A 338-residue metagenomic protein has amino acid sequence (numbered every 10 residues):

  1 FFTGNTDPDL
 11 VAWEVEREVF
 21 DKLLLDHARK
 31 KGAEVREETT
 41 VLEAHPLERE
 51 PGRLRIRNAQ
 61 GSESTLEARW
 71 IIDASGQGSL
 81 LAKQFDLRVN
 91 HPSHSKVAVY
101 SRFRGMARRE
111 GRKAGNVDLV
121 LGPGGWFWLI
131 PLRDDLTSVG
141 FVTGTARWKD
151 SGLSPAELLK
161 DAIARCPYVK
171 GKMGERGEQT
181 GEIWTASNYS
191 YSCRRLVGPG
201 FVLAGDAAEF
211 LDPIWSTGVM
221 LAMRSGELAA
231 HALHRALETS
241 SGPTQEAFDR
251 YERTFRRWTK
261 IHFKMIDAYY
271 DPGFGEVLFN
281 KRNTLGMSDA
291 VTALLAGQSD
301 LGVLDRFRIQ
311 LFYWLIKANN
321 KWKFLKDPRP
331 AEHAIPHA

Functional and structural regions predicted by a protein language model:
F1-E43: Conserved N-terminal/central alpha/beta ligand/cofactor-binding core
W13, W70, Y100, W126-L129 (+4 more regions): Tryptophan-centric aromatic hotspots in well-structured domains and transmembrane helices
K22, A74-S75, A207, P213: Generic detector of well-ordered alpha-helical packing
D26-M173: Predominantly flavin-linked oxidoreductase catalytic cores and closely associated redox partners
T143-A146, P155, P167-E178, T185-A186 (+3 more regions): FAD-dependent flavoprotein oxygenase/oxidase catalytic domain
R147-A232, E238, P243-Q245, D249: FAD/FMN-dependent oxidoreductases across multiple families
H231-A338: C-terminal helical "tail/cap" subdomain of flavin- and related membrane-associated enzymes
